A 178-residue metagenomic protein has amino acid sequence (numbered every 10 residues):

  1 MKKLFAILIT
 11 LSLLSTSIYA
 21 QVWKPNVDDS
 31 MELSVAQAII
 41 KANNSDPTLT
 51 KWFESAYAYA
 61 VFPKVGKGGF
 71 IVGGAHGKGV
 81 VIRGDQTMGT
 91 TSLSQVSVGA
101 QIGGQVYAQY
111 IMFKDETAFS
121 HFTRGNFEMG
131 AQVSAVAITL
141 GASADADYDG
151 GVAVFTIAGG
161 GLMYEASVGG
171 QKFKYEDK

Functional and structural regions predicted by a protein language model:
M1-L4: Positively charged n-region of N-terminal signal peptides that target proteins for export
I7-S15: Bacterial N-terminal signal peptides
T16-A20: Sec/Tat signal peptide C-region and signal peptidase I cleavage site
Q21-K178: Small-residue-enriched, tightly packed secondary-structure blocks
